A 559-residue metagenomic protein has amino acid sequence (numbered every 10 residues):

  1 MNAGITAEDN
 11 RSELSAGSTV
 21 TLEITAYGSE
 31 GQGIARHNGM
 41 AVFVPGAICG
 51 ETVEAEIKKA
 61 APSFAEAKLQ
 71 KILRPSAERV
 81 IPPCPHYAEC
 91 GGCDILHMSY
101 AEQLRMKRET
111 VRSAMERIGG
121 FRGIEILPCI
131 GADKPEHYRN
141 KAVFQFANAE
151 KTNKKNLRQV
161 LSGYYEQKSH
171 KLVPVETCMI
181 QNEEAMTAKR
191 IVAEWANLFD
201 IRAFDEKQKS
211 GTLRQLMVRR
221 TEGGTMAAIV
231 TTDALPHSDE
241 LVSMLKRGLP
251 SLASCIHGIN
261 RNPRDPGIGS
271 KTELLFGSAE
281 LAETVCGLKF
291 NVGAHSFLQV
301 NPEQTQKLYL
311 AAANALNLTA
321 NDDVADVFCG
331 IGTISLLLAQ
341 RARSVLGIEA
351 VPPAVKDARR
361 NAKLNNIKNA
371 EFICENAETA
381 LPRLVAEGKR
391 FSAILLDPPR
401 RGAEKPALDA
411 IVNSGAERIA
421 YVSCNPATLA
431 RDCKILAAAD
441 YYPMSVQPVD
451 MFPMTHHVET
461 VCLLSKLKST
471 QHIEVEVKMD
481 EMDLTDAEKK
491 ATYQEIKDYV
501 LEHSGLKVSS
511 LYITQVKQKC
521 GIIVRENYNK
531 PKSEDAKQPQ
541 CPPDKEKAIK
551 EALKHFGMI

Functional and structural regions predicted by a protein language model:
M1-H86, E371, T379: Terminal RNA-binding accessory module
N2-T21, S29, P236-D486, Y493-Q494: Rossmann-like S-adenosyl-L-methionine
G33-N38, G163-E166, A358: Short, acidic/hydrophobic/Gly-rich beta-strand patch recurrent on exposed beta strands that often constitutes part
Q70-P82, A88-R202, L235: Extended interfacial segments that mediate partner engagement and assembly in macromolecular machines
P174, V218-T232, K289-G293, A393: Short, aliphatic-rich beta-strand segments
T492-S504, T514-C520: DNA-recognition alpha helix
V524-E534: Short Lys/Arg-enriched helix C-cap and helix-to-coil transition segments that create basic nucleic-acid-contact patches
Q538-I559: Phospho-regulated, low-complexity intrinsically disordered regions of nuclear gene-regulatory and chromatin-associated
